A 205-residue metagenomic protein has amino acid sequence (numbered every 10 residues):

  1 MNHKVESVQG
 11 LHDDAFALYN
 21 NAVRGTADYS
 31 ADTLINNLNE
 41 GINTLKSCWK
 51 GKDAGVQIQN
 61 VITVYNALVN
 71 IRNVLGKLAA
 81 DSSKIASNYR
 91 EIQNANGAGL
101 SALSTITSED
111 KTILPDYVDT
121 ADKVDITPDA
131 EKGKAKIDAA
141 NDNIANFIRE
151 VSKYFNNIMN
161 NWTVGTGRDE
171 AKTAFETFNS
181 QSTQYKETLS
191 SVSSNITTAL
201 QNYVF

Functional and structural regions predicted by a protein language model:
M1-F205: N-terminal secretion-targeting helices of virulence/extracellular proteins, encompassing both classical Sec signal
